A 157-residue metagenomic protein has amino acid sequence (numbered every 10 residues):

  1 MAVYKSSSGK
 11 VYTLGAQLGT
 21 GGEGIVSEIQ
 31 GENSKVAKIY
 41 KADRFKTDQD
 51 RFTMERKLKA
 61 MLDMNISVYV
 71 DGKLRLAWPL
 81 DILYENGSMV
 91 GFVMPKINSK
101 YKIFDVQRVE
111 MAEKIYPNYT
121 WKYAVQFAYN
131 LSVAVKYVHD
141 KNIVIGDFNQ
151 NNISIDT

Functional and structural regions predicted by a protein language model:
A2-D43, L74: ATP-binding glycine-rich phosphate-binding loop
G24, K35, Y101-K102, N151: Glycine-centered loop/turn positions within well-structured domains that cap or flank conserved ligand/cofactor-binding
A42, I97, Q150-I153: An acidic- and aromatic-residue-enriched active-site/binding cleft used to recognize and process polar
D43-V70: The N-lobe alphaC helix and its flanking beta3-alphaC-beta4 segment of protein kinase-like domains, centered on
L74-F127: Conserved structural core of kinase catalytic domains
V135-D156: Catalytic-loop of the protein kinase fold
